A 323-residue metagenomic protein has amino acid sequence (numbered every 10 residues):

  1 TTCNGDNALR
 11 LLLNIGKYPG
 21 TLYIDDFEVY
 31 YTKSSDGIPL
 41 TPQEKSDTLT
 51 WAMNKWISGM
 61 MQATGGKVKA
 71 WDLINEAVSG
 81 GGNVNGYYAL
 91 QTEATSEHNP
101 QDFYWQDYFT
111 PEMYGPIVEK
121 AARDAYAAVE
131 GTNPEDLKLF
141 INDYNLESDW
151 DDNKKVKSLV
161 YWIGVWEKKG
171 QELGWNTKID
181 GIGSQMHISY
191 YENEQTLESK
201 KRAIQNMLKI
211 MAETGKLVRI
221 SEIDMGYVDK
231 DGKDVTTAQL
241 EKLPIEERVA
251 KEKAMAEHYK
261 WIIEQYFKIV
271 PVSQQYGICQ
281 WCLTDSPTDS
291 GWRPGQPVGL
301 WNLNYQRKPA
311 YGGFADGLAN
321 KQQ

Functional and structural regions predicted by a protein language model:
T1-E28: Extracellular beta-strand ligand-recognition surfaces/modules
G16, Q185-S189, N193, W281: His-enriched metal-coordination microenvironments in redox/metal-binding proteins
Y31, D36-P42, D72, A77-E112 (+3 more regions): Aromatic-rich peripheral "rim/lid" segments of glycoside hydrolase catalytic domains that contact and position glycan
T41-I74, T110-A125, S158-G174, A256-S273: An active-site-proximal structural segment forming one wall of the substrate-binding cleft that immediately precedes
V68-D72, D136-F140, N176-G183, L217-I220 (+1 more regions): Structural preference for beta-strand elements that scaffold enzyme active sites
E119-N133, E167, L208-A212: Surface-exposed amphipathic alpha-helices with a cationic face
F140-I141, N145-I179, G183, T196-A203 (+2 more regions): Substrate-binding cleft/loops of secretory-pathway carbohydrate-active enzymes
L146-S148, I188-Y191, D224-V228: Short, catalytically relevant binding-site loops at active-site mouths
